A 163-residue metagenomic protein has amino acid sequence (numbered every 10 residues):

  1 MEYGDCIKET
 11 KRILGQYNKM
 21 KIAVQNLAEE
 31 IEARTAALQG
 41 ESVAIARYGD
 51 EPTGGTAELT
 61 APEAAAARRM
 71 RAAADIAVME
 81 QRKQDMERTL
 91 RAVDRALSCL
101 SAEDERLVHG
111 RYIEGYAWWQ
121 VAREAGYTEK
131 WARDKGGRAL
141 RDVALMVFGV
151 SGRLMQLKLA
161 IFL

Functional and structural regions predicted by a protein language model:
M1-C99, W119-Q120, L145-L163: N-terminal interaction/assembly modules
K83, R111-Y112, E124, V143: Residue-level detection of beta-strand scaffold positions
L100-Y116: Short amphipathic alpha helix immediately N-terminal
E105, L140-V147: C-terminal flanking helix
E114-W131: Helix-turn-helix DNA-binding module
Y127-K130, D142, R153-L154: Juxtamembrane/interface motifs at transmembrane-helix termini
